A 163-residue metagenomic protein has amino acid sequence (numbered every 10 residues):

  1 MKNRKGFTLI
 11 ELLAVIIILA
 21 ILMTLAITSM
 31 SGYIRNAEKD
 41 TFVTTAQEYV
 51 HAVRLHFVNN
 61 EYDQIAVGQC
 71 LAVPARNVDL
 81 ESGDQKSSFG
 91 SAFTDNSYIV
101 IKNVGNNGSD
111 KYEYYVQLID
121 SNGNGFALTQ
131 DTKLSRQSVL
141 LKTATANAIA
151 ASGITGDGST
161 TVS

Functional and structural regions predicted by a protein language model:
M1-R4, A66-V67: Short, compositionally biased strand/turn segments that nucleate or flank brief secondary-structure elements
N3-S31: N-terminal single-pass transmembrane signal-anchor helix
I17, M23, F42-V43, E113-V116: Conserved short hydrophobic patches within well-ordered secondary structure
R35-A46: Membrane-proximal amphipathic alpha-helices that sit immediately adjacent to an N-terminal transmembrane/signal-anchor
T45-Q64: N-terminal alpha-helical signal peptides/signal-anchor transmembrane segments
E61-T129: Extracellular/periplasmic head regions of type IV pilus-like filament subunits
N122-S163: Low-complexity, S/T/G/P-rich flexible repeat/linker segments used as non-globular hinges and stalks within
